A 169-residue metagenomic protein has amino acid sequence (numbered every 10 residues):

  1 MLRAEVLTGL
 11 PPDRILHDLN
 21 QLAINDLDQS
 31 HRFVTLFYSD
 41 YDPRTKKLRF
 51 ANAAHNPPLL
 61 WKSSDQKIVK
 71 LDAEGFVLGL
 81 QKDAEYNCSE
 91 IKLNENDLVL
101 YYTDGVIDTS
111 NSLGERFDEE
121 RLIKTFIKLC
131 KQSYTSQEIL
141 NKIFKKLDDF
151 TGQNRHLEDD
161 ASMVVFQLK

Functional and structural regions predicted by a protein language model:
M1-G9, V69, L93, D97-N154 (+1 more regions): Active-site-proximal, acidic helix/loop segment immediately C-terminal to a metal-coordinating Asp/Glu
M1-Q66, D72, Y86, T151-E158 (+1 more regions): Catalytic core of PPM/PP2C metal-dependent serine/threonine phosphatase domains
H31-R32, L80-E85, K145: Short gly/ser/thr-rich secondary-structure transition/capping motifs
N56, G105, A161: Active-site metal-binding loops of divalent metal-dependent hydrolases
L78, D160: A residue-level signal for conserved active-site and pocket-lining positions in enzyme catalytic cores
